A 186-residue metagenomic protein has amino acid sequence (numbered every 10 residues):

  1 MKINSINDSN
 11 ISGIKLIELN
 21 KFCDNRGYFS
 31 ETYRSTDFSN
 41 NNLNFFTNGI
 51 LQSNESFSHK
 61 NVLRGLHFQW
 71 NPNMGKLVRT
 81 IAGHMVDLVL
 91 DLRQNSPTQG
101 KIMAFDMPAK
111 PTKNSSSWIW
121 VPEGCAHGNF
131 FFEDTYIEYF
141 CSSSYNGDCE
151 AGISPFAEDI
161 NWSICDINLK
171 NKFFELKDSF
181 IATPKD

Functional and structural regions predicted by a protein language model:
M1-K113, Y136, S143-C149, I153-D186: Non-catalytic, conserved peripheral segments adjacent to functional cores
P108-D134: Conserved metal-binding segment of the jelly-roll/cupin
